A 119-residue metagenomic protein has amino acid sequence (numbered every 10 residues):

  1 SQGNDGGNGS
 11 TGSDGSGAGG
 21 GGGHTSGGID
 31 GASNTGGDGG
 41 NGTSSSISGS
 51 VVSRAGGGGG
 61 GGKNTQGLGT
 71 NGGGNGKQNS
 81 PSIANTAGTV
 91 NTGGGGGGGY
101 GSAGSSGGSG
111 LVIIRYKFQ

Functional and structural regions predicted by a protein language model:
S1-Q119: Low-complexity, glycine/proline-biased repetitive segments and flexible coils/loops
